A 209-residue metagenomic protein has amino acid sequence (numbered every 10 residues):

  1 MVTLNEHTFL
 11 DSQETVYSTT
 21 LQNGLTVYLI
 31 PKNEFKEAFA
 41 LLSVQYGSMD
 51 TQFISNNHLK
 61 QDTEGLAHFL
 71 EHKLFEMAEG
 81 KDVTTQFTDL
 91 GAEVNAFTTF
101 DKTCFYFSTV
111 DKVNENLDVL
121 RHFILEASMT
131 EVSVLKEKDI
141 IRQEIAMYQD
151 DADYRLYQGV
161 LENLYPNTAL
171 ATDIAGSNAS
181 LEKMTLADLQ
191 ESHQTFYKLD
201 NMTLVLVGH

Functional and structural regions predicted by a protein language model:
M1-D82, Q190-H209: His/Glu-rich zincin catalytic helix
T20, P31, M77-H209: Charge-rich, well-structured scaffold segments of protease-associated domains
